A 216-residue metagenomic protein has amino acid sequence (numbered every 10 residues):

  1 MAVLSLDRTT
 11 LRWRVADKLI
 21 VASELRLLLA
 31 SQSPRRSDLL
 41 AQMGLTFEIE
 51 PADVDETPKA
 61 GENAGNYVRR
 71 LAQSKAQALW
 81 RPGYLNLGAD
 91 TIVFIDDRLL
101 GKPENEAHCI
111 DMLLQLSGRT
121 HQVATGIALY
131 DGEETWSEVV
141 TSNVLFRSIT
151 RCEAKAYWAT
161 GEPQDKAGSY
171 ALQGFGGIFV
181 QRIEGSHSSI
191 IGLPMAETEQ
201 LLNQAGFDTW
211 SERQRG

Functional and structural regions predicted by a protein language model:
L4-L6, L11-L28, G61-G216: Anionic-ligand binding patches
E24-I49, Q204, D208: N-terminal G-site helix/loop of the GST-like fold
Q32, A52, G132: Cofactor-binding loop segments of dinucleotide-utilizing enzymes, especially the Rossmann-like FAD- and NAD(P)+-binding
R35, D55-T57, T135: Surface-exposed, flexible loop/turn segments at secondary-structure boundaries
D38-Q42, K59, W80-P82: Short loop/helix-cap segments at secondary-structure boundaries that form the rim of catalytic
E48-E56: A short beta-strand-loop structural module common to alpha/beta enzyme folds
